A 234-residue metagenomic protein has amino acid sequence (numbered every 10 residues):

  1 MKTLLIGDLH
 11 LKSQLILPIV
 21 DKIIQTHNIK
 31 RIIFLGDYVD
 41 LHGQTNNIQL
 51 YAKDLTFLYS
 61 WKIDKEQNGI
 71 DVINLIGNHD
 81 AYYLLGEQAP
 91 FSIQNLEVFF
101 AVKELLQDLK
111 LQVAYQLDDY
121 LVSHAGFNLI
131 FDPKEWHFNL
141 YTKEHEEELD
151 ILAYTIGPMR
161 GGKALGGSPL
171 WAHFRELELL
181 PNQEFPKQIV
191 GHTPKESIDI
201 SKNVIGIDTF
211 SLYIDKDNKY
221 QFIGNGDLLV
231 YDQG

Functional and structural regions predicted by a protein language model:
M1, H27-K30, G69-D71, D118 (+1 more regions): A general structural motif
M1-L4, Y115-V122, S201-N203: Beta-strand-turn-beta hairpins that frame and shape the catalytic cleft of phosphate-ester-processing enzymes
I6-G7, I32-G36, N74-N78, V122-S123 (+2 more regions): Active-site neighborhood of phospho(di)ester-bond hydrolases with catalytic His/Asp-centered motifs
H10-Q14, V39-G43, H79-L85, N128-I130 (+3 more regions): Active-site environment of divalent metal-dependent phosphoester hydrolases
Q14-V98: Core catalytic region of metal-dependent phosphoesterases/phosphodiesterases, especially metallo-beta-lactamase-like
I76-P90, L111-G126: Internal, conserved structured core segments that host functional sites
L96-F100, E104, Q112, L117-L180: Active-site-proximal loop/helix segment associated with metal-binding centers of metalloenzymes
L170-D232: Conserved beta-sheet core of the metallophosphoesterase superfamily
